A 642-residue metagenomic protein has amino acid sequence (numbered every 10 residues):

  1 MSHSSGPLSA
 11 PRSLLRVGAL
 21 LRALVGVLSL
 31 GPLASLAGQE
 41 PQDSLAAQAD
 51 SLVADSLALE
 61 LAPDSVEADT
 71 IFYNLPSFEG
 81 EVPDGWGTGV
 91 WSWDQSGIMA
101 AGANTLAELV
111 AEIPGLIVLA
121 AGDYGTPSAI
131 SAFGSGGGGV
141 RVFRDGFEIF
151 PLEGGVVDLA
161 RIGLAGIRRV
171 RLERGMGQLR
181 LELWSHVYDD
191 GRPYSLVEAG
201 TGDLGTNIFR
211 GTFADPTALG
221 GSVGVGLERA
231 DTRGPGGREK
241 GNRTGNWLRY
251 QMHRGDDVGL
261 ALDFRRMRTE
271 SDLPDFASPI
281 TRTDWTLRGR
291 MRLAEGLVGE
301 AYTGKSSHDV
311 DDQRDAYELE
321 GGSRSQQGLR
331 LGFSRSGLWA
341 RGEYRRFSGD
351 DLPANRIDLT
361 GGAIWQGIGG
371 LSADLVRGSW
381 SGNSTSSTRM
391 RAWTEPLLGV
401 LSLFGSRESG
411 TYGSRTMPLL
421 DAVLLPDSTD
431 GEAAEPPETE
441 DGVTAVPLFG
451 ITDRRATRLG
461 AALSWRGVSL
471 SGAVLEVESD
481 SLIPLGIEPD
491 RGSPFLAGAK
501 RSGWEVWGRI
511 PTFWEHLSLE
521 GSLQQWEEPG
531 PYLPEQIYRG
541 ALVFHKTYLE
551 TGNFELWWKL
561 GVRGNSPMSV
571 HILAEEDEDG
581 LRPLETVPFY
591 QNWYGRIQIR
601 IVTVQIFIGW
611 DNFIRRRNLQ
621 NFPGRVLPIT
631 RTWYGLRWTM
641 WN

Functional and structural regions predicted by a protein language model:
L45, A49-A101, V187-G191: N-terminal periplasmic "start-of-domain" segments of outer-membrane beta-barrel proteins
E67-W91, A107-E148: Extracytoplasmic beta-strand/coil segments of soluble accessory domains associated with Gram-negative outer-membrane
F147-R174: Short acidic/polar hinge/loop motifs at secondary-structure boundaries that mediate gating or recognition
G177-E182, Y188-W247, D256-V258: Outer-membrane beta-barrel translocator/receptor signature
Y188-P193, T217-G220, R254-G259, R292-V298 (+7 more regions): Short loop/turn motifs that connect adjacent beta-strands in outer-membrane beta-barrel proteins
A199-D203, R229-R233, F264-E270, L293 (+16 more regions): Transmembrane beta-strands of outer-membrane beta-barrel pores
D257-G328, D350-D358, V376-S384, R389 (+2 more regions): Flexible loop and strand-edge segments within Gram-negative outer membrane beta-barrel domains
P628-N642: Outer-membrane beta-barrel "beta-signal"
